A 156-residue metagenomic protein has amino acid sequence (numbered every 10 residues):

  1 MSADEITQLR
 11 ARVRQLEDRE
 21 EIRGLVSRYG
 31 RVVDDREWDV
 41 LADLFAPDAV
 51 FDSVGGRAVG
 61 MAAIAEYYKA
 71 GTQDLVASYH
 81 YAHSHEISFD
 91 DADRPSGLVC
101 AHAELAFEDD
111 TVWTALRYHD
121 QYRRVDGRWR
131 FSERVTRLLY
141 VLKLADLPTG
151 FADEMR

Functional and structural regions predicted by a protein language model:
M1-R31, D35: Short, low-complexity N-terminal intrinsically disordered segments enriched in polar/charged residues
D18, I22, G60, T114: Hydrophobic (often cysteine-bearing) scaffold residues that line and stabilize catalytic clefts of nucleotide/cofactor
L25-R28, L44, R117-Q121: Short, hydrophobic/aromatic alpha-helical segments in well-folded domains
D35-L105: A solvent-exposed, acidic/Ser-Thr-rich amphipathic alpha-helical stretch
H80-A82, W113-Y118: Short, surface-exposed coil-to-beta transition loops
R94-S96, A115-D146: Short beta-strand edge/turn micro-motifs at domain boundaries
E104-T111, V141-L142: Short, cysteine-centered beta-strand-loop-beta hairpins and adjacent loop/turn segments enriched in charged/polar
L142-R156: Acidic/histidine-enriched, glycine/proline-rich intrinsically disordered or flexible terminal extensions
